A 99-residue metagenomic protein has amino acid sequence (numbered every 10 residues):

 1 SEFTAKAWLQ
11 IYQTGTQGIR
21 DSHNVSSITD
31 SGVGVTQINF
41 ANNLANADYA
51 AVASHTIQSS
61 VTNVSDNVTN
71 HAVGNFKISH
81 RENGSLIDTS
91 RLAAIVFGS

Functional and structural regions predicted by a protein language model:
S1-L44, N75-S99: Extracellular receptor-binding modules and their adjoining Ser/Thr/Gly/Asp/Asn-rich linkers
A45-H71: Terminal beta-strand-rich extracellular "head" domains that mediate receptor/glycan or other ligand binding
